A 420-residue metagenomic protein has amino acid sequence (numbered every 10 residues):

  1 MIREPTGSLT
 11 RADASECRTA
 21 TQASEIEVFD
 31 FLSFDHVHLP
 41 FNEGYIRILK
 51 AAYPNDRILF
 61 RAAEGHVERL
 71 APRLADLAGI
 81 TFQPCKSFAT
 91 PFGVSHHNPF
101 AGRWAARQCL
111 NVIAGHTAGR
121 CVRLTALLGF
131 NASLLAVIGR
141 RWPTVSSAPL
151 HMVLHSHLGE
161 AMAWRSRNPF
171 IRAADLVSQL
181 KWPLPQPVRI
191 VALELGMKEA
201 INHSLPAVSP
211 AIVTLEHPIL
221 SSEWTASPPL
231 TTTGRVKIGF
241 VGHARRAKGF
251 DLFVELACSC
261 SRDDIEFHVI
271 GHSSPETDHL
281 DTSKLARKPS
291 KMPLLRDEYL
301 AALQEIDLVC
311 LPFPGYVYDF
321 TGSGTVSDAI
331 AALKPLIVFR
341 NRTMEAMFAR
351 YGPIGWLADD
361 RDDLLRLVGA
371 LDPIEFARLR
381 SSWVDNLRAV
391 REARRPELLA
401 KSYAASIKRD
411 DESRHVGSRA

Functional and structural regions predicted by a protein language model:
D30-R47, G65-L70, G129, R245-K248: A short, glycine/small-residue-rich beta-strand->loop->alpha-helix junction that serves as a flexible
P40, D359-V368, D372-D410: A charged, aromatic-enriched C-terminal amphipathic alpha-helix characteristic of glycosyltransferases across folds
N111-L134, P149-H151, L308: Short N-terminal targeting/anchoring amphipathic segment
T125-L127, R141-W164, V191: Active-site proximal beta-strand in glycosyltransferases
L158-E160, R167-V191: Membrane-proximal helix-turn-helix segments that form the acceptor-binding/catalytic region of lipid-linked
S221-E223, T231-D281, P293-R296: Conserved catalytic-core segment of nucleotide-activated headgroup transferases in glycan assembly
T277-L308: Nucleotide-activated donor-binding/catalytic signature segment of Leloir-type glycosyltransferases, i.e., the conserved
L311-S327, F339-N341, E345-A346: Nucleotide-sugar-dependent
